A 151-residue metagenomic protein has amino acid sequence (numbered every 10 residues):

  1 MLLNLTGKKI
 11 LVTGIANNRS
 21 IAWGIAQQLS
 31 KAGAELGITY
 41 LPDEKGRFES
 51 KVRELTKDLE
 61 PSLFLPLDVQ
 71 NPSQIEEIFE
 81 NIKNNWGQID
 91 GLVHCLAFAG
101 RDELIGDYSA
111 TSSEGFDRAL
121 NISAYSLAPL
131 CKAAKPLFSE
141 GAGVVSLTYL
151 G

Functional and structural regions predicted by a protein language model:
M1-N17, R47-S50, K57-E60, L65: Non-catalytic terminal and boundary segments that flank Rossmann-like NAD(P)-dependent oxidoreductase
L2-T39: Canonical Rossmann dinucleotide-binding motif of NAD(H)/NADP(H)-dependent dehydrogenases/reductases, specifically
K9-T13, L92-A97: Conserved hydrophobic beta-strands of the Rossmann-like cofactor-binding core in SDR/related NAD(P)H-dependent
G14-I21, I25-Q27, A97-P136, E140-G151: Catalytic loop of short-chain dehydrogenase/reductase
A34-S50: Conserved glycine-rich Rossmann-like NAD(P)H-binding loop of the short-chain dehydrogenase/reductase
R53, L65-E76, E80-N85, H94-D117 (+1 more regions): Conserved mid-core segment of classical short-chain dehydrogenase/reductases
